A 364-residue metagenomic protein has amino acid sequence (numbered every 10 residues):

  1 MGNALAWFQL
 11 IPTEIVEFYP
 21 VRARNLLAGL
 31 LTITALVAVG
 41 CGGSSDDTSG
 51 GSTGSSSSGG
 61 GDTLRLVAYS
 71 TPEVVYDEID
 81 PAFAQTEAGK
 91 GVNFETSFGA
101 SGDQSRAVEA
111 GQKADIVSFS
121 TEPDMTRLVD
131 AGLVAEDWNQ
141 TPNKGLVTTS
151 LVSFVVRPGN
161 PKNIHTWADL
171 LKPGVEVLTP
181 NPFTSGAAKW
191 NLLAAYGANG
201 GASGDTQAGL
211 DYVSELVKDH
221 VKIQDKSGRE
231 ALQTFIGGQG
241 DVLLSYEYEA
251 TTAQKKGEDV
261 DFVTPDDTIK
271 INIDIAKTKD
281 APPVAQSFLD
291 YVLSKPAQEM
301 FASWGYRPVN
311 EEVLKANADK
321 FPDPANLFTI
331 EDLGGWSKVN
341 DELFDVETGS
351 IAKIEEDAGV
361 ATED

Functional and structural regions predicted by a protein language model:
I15-A28: Bacterial N-terminal signal peptides that target proteins for export
V37-G40: C-terminal motif of bacterial Sec signal peptides marking the signal peptidase cleavage site
G43-S45, P282-D364: Extracellular/periplasmic juxtamembrane helices and adjacent flexible linkers that interface with membrane partners
D47-T184, D319, N326: N-terminal segment of the mature folded domain
P81-A88, A168-G228: Ligand-binding cleft/hinge of the Venus flytrap
A202-T268, D274: Ligand-binding pocket segment of bilobal, Venus flytrap-like solute-binding proteins
E258-E299: Extracytoplasmic/periplasmic substrate-recognition and gating elements
